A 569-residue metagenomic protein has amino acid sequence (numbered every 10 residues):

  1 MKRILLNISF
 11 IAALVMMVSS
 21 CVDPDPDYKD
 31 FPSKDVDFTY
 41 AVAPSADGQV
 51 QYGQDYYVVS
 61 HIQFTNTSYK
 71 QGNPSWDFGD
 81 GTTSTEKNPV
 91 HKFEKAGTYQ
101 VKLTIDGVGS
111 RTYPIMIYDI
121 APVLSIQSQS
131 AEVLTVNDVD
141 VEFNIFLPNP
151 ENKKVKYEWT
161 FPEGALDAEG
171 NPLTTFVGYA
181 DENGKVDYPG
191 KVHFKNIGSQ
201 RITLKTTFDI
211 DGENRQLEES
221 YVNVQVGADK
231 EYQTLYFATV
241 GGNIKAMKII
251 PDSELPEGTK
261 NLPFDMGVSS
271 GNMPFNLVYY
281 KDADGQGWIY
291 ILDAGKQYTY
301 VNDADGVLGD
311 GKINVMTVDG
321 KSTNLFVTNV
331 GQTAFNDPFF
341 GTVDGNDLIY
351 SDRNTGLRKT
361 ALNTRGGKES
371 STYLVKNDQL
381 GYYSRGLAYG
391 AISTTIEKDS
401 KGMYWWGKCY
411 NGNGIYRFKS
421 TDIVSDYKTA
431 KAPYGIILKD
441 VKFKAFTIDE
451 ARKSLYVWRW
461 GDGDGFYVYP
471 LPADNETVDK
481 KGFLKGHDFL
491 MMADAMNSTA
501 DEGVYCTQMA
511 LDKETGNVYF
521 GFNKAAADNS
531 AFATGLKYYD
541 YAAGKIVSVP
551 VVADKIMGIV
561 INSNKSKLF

Functional and structural regions predicted by a protein language model:
S20-Y232: Extracellular/lumenal mature domains of secreted and surface-exposed proteins
P148, A238-G242, L292-K296, A304 (+9 more regions): Short loop/turn segments immediately following the C-termini of beta-strands
S220-M266, I289: An edge-strand/N-cap motif at the start of beta-rich repeat modules
Y232-Q233, Q286-G287, G345-D347, K401-M403 (+3 more regions): Short coil/turn segments that connect the beta-strands within blades of beta-propeller domains
G242-I250, Q297-N314, N354-A361, N411-K419 (+2 more regions): Structural motif
K248-L255, N302-A304, M316-G320, T360-K368 (+3 more regions): Short loop/turn segments immediately following beta-strands, especially the blade-tip and inter-blade linker loops
L255-S269, K321-G331, K368-Y383, S425-I437 (+2 more regions): A short beta-strand motif characteristic of beta-propeller blades
G271-K281, Q332-G345, L380-E397, K439-A451 (+2 more regions): Repeated scaffold domains used in trafficking and secretory/extracellular systems, primarily beta-propellers
